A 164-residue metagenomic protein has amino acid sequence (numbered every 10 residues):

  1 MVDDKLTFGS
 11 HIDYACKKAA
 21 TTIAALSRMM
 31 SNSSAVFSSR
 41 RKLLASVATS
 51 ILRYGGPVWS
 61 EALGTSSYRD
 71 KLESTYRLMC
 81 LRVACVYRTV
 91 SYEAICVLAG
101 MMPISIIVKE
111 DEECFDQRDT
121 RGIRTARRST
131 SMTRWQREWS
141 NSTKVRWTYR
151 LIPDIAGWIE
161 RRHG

Functional and structural regions predicted by a protein language model:
M1-R124: Non-catalytic, peripheral interaction segments enriched in hydrophobic/basic residues
R127-G164: Helix/loop segments that flank and initiate small ligand/metal-binding modules
